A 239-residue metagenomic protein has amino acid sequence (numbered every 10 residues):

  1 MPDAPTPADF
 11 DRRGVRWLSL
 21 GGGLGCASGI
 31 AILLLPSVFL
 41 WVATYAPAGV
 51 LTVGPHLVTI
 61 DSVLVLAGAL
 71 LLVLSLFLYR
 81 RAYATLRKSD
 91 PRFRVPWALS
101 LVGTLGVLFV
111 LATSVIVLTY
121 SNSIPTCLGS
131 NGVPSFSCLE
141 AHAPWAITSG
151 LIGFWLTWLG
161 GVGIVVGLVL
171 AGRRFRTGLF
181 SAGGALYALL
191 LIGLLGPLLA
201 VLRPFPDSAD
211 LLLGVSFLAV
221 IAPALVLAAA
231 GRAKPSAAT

Functional and structural regions predicted by a protein language model:
P2-H142, A146-I147, G153-L194, A209-T239: Membrane-interface extramembranous regions at the lipid-water interface
F205-P206: Membrane-interface helix caps and helix-loop-helix hairpins in membrane proteins
